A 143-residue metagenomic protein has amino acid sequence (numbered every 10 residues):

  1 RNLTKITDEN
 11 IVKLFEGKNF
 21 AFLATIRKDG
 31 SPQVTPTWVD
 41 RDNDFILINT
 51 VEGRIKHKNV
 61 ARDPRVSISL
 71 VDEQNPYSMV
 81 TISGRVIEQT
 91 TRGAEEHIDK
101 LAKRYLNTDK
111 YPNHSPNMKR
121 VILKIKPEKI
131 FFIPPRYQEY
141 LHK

Functional and structural regions predicted by a protein language model:
R1-A21: Short, basic/aromatic recognition patches
R1-I6, S78-K143: Charged, gly/pro-rich active-site loop segments
R1-L3, V51-V71, T108-P112: Short, solvent-exposed cationic patches
I11, N19, D44, S78 (+1 more regions): A generic secondary-structure signal marking the coil-to-beta-strand transition
V12-K13, W38, K58, N113-S115: Short secondary-structure boundary/capping segments
N19-E52, V60, V66-L70, V80-I82: Short beta-strand segments
D29-S31, D72-P76, S115-N117: A short beta-turn/loop motif at secondary-structure boundaries
R54-K56, N75, E139-Y140: Short, surface-exposed beta-strand-loop junctions and turns on beta-sheet-rich folds
